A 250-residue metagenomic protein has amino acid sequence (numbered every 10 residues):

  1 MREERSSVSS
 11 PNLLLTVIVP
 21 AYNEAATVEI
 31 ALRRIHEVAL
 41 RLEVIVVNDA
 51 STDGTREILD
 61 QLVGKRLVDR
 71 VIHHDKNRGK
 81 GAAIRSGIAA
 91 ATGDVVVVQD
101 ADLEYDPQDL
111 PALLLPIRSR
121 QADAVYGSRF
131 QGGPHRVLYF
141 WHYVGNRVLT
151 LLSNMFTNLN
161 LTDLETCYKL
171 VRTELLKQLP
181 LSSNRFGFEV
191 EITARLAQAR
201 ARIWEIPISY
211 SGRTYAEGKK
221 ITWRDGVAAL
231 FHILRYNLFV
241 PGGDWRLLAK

Functional and structural regions predicted by a protein language model:
M1-H36: N-proximal low-complexity "stem/linker" segments adjacent to membrane-targeting elements
M1-N12, F156-L159, L181-K250: Hydrophobic helical membrane-anchoring modules
L14-T16, E43, E191: Cell-envelope/extracellular polymer assembly enzymes that use nucleotide-activated donors
V19, A31, L42-S51, I72-H74: Short beta-strand/loop segment that forms part of the nucleotide-sugar
A26-I30, D53-L62: Acidic helix N-cap motif at the loop->helix transition within catalytic regions of sugar-transfer enzymes
N48-E57, L103: A conserved acidic beta->alpha catalytic loop
R70, H74-A90, V95, P107-F186 (+1 more regions): Acceptor/aglycone-binding surface of glycosyltransferases and processive sugar-polymer synthases
